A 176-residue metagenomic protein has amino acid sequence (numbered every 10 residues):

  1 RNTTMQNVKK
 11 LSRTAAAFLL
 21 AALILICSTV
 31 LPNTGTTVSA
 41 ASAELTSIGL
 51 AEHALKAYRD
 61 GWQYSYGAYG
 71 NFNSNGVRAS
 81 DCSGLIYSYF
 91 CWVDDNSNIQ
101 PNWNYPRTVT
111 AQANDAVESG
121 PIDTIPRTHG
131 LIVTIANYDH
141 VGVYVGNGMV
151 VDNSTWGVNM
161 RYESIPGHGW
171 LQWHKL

Functional and structural regions predicted by a protein language model:
R1-T4: Short, Lys/Arg-enriched N-terminal segments with co-localized hydrophobic residues within the first ~10-30 amino acids
N7-L19: Bacterial N-terminal signal peptides that target proteins for export
F18-T29: Bacterial N-terminal signal peptides
C27, C82, C91, H129-V133: Generic recognition of cysteine residues
C27-E44: Sec-dependent signal peptide cleavage junction
A40-N98, N137, V151-N153: N-terminal capping segments
T46-I48, Y87, D95-H168: ...with weaker cross-activation on analogous glycine-rich loops/strands in unrelated enzymes
L171-L176: Low-complexity, Gly/Ser/Thr/Pro-rich intrinsically disordered linker/tail segments
